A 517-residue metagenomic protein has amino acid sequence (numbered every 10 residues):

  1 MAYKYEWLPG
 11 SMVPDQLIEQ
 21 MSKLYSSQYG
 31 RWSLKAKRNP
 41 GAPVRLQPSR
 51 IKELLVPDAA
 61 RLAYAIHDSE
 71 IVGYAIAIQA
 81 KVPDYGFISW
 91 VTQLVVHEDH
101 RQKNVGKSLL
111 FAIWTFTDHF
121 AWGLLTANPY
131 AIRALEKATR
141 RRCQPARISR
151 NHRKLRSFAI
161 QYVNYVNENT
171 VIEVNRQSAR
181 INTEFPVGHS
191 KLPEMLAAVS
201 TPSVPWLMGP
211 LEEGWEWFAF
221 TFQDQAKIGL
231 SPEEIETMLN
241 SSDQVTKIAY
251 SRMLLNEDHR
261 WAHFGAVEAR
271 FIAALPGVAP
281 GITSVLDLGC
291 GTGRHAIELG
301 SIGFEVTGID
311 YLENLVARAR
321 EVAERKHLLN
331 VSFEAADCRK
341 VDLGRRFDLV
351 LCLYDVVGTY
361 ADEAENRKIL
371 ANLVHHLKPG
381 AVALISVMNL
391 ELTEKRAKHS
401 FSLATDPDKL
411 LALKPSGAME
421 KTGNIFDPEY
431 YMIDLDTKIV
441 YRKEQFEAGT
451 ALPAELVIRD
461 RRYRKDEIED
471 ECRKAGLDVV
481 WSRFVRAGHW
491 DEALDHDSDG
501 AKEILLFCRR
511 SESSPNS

Functional and structural regions predicted by a protein language model:
M1-I18, S22-S33, T115-A249: Terminal substrate-recognition subdomain of acyl/acetyltransferases
Y25-T92: A conserved beta-strand-loop-helix scaffold within acyl/acetyltransferase catalytic domains
V96, Q102-W114: Conserved acetyl-CoA-binding loop-helix of GNAT-fold acetyltransferases
Q244, A249-G281, R294: Conserved class I S-adenosyl-L-methionine
A296-K340: Class I SAM-dependent methyltransferase SAM/SAH-binding core
D342-L349: A short acidic, Gly/Pro-enriched loop at the edge of an enzyme's catalytic core that lines a small-molecule cofactor
R367-P379: A short glycine-rich, Lys/Arg-flanked "PGG" loop and its adjoining helix->strand segment in the class I
L384-E471: SAM-dependent methyltransferase
